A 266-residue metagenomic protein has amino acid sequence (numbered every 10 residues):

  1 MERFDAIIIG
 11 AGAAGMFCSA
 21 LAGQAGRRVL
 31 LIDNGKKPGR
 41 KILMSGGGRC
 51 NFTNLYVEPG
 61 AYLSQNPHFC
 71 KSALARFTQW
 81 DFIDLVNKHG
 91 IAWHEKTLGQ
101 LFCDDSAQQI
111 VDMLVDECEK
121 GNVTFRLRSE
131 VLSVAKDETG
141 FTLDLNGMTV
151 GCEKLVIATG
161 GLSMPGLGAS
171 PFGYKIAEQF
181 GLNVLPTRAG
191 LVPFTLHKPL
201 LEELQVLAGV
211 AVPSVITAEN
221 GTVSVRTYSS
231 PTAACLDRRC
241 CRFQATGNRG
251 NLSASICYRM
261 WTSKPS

Functional and structural regions predicted by a protein language model:
F4-L31: N-terminal Rossmann-like FAD-binding beta1-loop-alpha1 element of flavoenzymes
I7-I9, I32, V131, V150-G166 (+2 more regions): Short hydrophobic core segments
G15-C18, T159, G166-L167, R238: Short glycine/serine/threonine-rich phosphate/pyrophosphate-binding segments that cradle anionic phosphate groups
I32, E95, F125-L127, I157 (+1 more regions): General beta-strand structural signal in soluble alpha/beta enzymes
K36-P38, L43-M44, F52-P59, A92 (+2 more regions): An anion/pyrophosphate-binding glycine-rich loop and adjacent beta-alpha core in soluble alpha-beta enzymes
R49-T97: Glycine-rich active-site loop/strand segments that organize a redox cofactor
R76-K154: Feature captures the FAD/FMN-dependent oxidoreductase FAD-binding
K154-L200: Glycine-rich loop(s) and the adjacent beta-strand/alpha-helix scaffold that form part
